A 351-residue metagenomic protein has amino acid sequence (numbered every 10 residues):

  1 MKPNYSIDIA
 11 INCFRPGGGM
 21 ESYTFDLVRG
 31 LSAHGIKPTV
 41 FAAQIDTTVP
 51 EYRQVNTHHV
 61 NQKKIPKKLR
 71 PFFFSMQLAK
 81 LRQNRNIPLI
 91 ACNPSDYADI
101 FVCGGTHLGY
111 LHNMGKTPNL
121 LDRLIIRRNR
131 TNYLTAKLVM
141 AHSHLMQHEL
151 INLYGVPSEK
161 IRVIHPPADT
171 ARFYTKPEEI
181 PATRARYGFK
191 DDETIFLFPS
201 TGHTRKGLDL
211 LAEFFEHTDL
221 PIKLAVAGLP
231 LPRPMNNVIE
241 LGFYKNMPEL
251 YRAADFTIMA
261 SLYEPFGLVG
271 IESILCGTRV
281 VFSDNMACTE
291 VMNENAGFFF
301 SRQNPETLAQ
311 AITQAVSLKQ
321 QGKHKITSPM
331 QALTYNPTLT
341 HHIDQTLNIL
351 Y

Functional and structural regions predicted by a protein language model:
L145, P167: Carbohydrate-associated surface elements
I151, A168-A185, D192: Acidic anion/phosphate-binding donor-loop and adjacent secondary structure in glycosyltransferase catalytic cores
K190-K206, A212-F215: Conserved donor-binding/catalytic core segment of Leloir-type glycosyltransferases
F243, L250-A254: Short alpha-helical donor nucleotide-sugar binding micro-motif in glycosyltransferases
L262: Aromatic "clamp/platform" in nucleotide-sugar-dependent glycosyltransferases that forms part of the donor/acceptor
R279-F282: Short hydrophobic beta-strand element within catalytic cores of glycosyltransferases and related nucleotide-activated
E294, F298-P305, Q314-Q320: Conserved acidic donor-binding segment of nucleotide-sugar-dependent glycosyltransferases
Q303, Q320-L350: A charged, aromatic-enriched C-terminal amphipathic alpha-helix characteristic of glycosyltransferases across folds
